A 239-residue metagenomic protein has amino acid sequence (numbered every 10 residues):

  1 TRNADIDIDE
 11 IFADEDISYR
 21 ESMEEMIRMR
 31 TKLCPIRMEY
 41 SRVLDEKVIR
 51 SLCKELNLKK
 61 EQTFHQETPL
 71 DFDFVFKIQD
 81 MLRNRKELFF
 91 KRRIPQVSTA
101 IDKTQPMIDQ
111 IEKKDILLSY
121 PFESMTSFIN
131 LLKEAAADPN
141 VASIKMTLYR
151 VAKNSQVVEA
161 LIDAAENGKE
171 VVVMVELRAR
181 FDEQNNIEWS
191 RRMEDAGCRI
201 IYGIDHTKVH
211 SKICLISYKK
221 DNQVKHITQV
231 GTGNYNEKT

Functional and structural regions predicted by a protein language model:
T1-T239: N-terminal localization/anchoring segments of enzymes in phospholipid and broader phosphate metabolism
